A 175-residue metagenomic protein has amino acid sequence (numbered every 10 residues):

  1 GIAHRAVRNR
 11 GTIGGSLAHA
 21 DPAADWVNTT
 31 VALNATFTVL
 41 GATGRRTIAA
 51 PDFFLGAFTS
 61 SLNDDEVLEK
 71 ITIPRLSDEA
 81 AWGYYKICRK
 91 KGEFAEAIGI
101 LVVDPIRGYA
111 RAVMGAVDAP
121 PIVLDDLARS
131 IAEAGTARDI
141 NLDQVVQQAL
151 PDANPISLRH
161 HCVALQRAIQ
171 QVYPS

Functional and structural regions predicted by a protein language model:
G1-S175: C-terminal structural segment of proteins
